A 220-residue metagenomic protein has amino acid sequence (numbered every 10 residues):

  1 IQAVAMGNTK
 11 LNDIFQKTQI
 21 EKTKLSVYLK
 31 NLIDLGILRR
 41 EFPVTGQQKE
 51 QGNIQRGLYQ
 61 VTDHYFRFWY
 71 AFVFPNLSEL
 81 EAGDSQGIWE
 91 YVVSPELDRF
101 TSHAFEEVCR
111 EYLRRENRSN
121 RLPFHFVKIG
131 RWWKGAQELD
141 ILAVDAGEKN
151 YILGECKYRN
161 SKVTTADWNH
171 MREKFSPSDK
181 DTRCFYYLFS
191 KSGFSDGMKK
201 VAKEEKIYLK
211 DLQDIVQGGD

Functional and structural regions predicted by a protein language model:
I1-A136: Accessory nucleic acid-recognition modules appended to NTPase machines
L113, L139-N160, M171-E173, Y186: Conserved catalytic cores of phosphodiester-cleaving nucleases, focusing on short active-site segments
F124-V127, Y151-I152, T182-F185: Residue-level recognition of the N-termini of beta-strands and the immediately preceding loop/turn
C156-T165, K191: Short beta-strand-loop-alpha-helix junction that forms the active-site gateway of nucleic-acid-processing nucleases
E173-R183: Arginine/glycine-rich "motif VI" loop of SF2 helicases in the C-terminal RecA-like domain
F185-D220: Domain-level recognition of nuclease-like catalytic cores that cleave nucleotide substrates
